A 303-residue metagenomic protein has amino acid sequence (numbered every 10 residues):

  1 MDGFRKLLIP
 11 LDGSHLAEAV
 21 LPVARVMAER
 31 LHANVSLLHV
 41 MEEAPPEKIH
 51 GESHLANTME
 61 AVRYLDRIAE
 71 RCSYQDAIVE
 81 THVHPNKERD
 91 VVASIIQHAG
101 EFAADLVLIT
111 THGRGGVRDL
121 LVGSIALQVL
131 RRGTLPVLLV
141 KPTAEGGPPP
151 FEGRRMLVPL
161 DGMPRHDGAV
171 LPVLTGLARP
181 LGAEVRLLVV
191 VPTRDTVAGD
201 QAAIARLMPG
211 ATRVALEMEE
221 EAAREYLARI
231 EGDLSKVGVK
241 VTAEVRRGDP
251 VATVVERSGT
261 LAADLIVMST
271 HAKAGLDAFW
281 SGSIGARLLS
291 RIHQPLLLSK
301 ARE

Functional and structural regions predicted by a protein language model:
M1-A19, E47, D76-I78, R131-P172 (+6 more regions): Intrinsically disordered or low-complexity boundary/linker segments at protein termini and domain junctions
M1-D2, E70-V107, G232-I266, E303: Structural beta-alpha unit
M1-P45, L55-T58, D66-A69: Hydrophobic, helix-prone linear segments
G3, V23-R30, I96-P148, E256-E303: Gly/Ser-rich helix-loop-strand patches that form or flank binding pockets for ribonucleotide-derived cofactors
L38-R67, D90, S94-H98, V189-E225: Acidic, proline/glycine-rich short linear motifs
P45, R89-V91, G116, G146-G147 (+3 more regions): Generic structural signal for helix capping and beta-alpha/helix-loop junctions
K48, L120, A169, V197-Q201 (+2 more regions): Short, well-ordered secondary-structure micro-motifs
R155-A198, T212-R213, E217, R224-R229 (+1 more regions): Surface-exposed interaction/gating patches
